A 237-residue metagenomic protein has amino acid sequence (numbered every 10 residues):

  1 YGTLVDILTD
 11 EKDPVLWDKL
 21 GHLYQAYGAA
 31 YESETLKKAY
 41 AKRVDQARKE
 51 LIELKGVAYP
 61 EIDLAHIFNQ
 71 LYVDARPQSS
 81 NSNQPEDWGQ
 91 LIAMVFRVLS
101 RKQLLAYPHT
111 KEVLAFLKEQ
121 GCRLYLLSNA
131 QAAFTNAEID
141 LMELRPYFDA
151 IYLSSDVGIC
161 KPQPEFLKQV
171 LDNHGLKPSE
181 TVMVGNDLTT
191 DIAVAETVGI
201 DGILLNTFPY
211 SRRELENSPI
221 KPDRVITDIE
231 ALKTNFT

Functional and structural regions predicted by a protein language model:
Y1-D10: Asp-based phosphoryl-transfer active-site loop
I7, V73, F134: Residue-level marker of positions within ordered structural domains that often coincide with functionally constrained
D10-Y24: Basic, amphipathic juxtamembrane/active-site segments that coordinate anionic phosphate or diphosphate groups
K19, I67, H109, F166: Charged catalytic carboxylate motif
L20-M94: A metal-dependent, Asp-based hydrolase signature
Y27-E34, E86-A93, L105, K111-K118 (+1 more regions): Asp-based, Mg2+/Mn2+-dependent phosphohydrolase catalytic module
V95-S100: SAM-dependent nucleic-acid methyltransferase catalytic core
